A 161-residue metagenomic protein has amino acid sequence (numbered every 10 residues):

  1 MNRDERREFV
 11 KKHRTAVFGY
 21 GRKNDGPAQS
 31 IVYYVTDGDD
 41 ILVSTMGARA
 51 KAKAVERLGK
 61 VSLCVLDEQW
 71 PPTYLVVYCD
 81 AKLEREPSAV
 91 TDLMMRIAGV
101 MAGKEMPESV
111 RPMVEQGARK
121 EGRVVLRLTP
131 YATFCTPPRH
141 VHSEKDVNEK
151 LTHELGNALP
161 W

Functional and structural regions predicted by a protein language model:
M1-V17: Short, basic/aromatic recognition patches
R3-D4, A48-R49, R111: Structural motif corresponding to alpha-helix initiation and N-cap regions
F9-K12, P71, G122: A short, polar/charged loop/turn motif at coil->beta-strand junctions and beta-hairpin connectors
V10-K11, E56-R57, R119: Alpha-helix boundary recognition
H13-G47, K53-V55, V61-L66, Y74-V76: Short beta-strand segments
R49-K51, W70, H142-S143: Short, surface-exposed beta-strand-loop junctions and turns on beta-sheet-rich folds
T73-W161: Charged, gly/pro-rich active-site loop segments
